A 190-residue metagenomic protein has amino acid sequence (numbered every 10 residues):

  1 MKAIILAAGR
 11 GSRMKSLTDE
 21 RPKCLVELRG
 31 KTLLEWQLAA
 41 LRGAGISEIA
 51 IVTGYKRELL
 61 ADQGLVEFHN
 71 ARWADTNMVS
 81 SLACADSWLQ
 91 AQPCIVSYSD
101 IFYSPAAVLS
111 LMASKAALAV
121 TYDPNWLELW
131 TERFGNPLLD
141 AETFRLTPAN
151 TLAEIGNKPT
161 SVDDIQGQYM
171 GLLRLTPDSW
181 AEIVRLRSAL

Functional and structural regions predicted by a protein language model:
K2-I5, R13, E27, K31-V96: Conserved N-terminal catalytic core of the sugar/cofactor nucleotidyltransferase
G9: Conserved G/P- and acidic residue-centered "switch" motifs that form tight phosphate/ATP-binding loops in soluble
S16: Canonical Radical SAM [4Fe-4S] cluster-binding loop centered on the CxxxCxxC motif and its immediate flanking residues
D19-C24: Short alpha-helical oligomerization interface
Q63, P105-L186: Conserved core of the sugar-phosphate nucleotidyltransferase
S99-I101: The conserved acidic donor/metal-binding loop of glycosyltransferases
S188-L190: Cytochrome P450 catalytic domain signature, combining two hallmark sequence patches
